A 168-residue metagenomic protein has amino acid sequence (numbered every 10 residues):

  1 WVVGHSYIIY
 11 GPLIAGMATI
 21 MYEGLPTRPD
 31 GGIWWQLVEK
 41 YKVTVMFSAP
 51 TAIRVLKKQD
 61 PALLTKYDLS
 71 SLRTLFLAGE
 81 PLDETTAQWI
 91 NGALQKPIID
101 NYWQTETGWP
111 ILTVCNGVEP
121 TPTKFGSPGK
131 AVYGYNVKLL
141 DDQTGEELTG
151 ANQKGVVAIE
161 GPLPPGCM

Functional and structural regions predicted by a protein language model:
W1-E23: Conserved AMP-binding loop of ANL adenylate-forming enzymes
W1-V2, P26-T27, A52-I53, L82 (+3 more regions): Short, glycine-/Ser/Thr-/acidic-enriched flexible segments
V3-S6, R28, G32, P50 (+4 more regions): Conserved structured core elements
S6, P81, T105, P110 (+2 more regions): Gly/Ser/Thr-rich beta-alpha loop segments that engage phosphate groups in nucleotides
Y10, I14-M17, W35-Q36, V43-S48 (+3 more regions): Gly/Ser/Thr-rich phosphate-binding loop
M17-L37: ATP-dependent adenylate-forming carboxylate-activation enzymes
K130-G134, G145-M168: Conserved ATP/PPi-binding loop(s) of AMP-dependent carboxylate-activating enzymes
